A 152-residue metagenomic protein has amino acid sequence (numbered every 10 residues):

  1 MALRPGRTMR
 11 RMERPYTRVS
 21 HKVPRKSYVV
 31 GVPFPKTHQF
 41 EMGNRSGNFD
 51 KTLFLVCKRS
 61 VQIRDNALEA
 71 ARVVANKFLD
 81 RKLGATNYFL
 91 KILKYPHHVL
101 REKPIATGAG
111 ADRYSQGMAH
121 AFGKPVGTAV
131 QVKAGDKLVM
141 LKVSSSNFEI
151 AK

Functional and structural regions predicted by a protein language model:
M1-K152: Ribosome-associated RNA-binding proteins
